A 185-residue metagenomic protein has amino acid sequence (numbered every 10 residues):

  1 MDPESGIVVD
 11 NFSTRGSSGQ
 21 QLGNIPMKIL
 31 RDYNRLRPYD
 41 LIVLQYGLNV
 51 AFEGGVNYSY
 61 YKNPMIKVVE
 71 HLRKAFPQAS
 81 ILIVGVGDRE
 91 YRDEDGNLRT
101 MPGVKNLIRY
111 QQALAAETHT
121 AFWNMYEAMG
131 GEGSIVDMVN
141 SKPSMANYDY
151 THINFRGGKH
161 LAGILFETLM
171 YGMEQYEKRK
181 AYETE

Functional and structural regions predicted by a protein language model:
M1-N63, K74, H152: Conserved SGNH/GDSL esterase-like catalytic core that processes O-acyl groups on lipids and polysaccharides
D10, L82, A121-W123: Hydrophobic/aromatic beta-strand patches that form the interior of the parallel beta-sheet core in alpha/beta enzyme
R31, I66-R73, Q112, A162 (+1 more regions): Generic hydrophobic alpha-helical scaffold/packing signal
Q45-N49, H71-I108: Active-site segments of SGNH/GDSL-like serine hydrolases that catalyze O-acetyl group transfer/hydrolysis on lipids
V56-P64, R99-N106: Alpha-helix N-cap and loop-to-helix initiation/capping positions
Y61, M65, V69, I108 (+1 more regions): Aromatic/hydrophobic pocket-lining residues that form the small-molecule binding cavity in soluble enzyme cores
D88-E185: Catalytic His-Asp segment of secreted/periplasmic serine-dependent ester chemistry enzymes
